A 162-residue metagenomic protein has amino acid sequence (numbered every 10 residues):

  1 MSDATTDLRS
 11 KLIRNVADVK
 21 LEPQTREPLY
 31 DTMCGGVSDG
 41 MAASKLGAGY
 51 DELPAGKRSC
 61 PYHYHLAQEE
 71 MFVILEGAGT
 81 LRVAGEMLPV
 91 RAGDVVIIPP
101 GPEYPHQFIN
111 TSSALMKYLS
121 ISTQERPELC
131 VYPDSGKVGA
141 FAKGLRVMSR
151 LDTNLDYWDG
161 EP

Functional and structural regions predicted by a protein language model:
M1-K45, V131-P162: A short, N-terminal "cap"/entry segment at the start of jelly-roll beta-barrel domains of the cupin/DSBH fold
D31-G36, G49-H65, E103: Conserved short histidine dyad/triad with adjacent acidic residue
Y50-P54, H65-V83, I121-E125: Short, conserved beta-strand element in jelly-roll/cupin
S59, E69, E76-A78, G85 (+2 more regions): A generic structural motif
G85-P100: Short acidic-glycine-tyrosine-enriched beta hairpin
P100-E128: Ligand-binding loop in jelly-roll beta-barrel domains
